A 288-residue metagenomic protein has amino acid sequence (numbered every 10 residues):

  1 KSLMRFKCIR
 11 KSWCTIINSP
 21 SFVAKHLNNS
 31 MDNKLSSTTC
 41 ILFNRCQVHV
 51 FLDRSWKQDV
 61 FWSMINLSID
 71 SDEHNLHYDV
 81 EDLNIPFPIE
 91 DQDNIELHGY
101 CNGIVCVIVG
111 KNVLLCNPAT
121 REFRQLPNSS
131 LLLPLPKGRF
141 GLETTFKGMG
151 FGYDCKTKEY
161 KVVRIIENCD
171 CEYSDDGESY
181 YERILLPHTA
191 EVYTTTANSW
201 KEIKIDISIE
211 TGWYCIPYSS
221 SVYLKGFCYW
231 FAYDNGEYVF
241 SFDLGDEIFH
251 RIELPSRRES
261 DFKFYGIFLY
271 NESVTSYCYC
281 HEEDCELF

Functional and structural regions predicted by a protein language model:
K1-F288: N-terminal entry/capping and adjacent linker segments that precede and initiate structured domains
